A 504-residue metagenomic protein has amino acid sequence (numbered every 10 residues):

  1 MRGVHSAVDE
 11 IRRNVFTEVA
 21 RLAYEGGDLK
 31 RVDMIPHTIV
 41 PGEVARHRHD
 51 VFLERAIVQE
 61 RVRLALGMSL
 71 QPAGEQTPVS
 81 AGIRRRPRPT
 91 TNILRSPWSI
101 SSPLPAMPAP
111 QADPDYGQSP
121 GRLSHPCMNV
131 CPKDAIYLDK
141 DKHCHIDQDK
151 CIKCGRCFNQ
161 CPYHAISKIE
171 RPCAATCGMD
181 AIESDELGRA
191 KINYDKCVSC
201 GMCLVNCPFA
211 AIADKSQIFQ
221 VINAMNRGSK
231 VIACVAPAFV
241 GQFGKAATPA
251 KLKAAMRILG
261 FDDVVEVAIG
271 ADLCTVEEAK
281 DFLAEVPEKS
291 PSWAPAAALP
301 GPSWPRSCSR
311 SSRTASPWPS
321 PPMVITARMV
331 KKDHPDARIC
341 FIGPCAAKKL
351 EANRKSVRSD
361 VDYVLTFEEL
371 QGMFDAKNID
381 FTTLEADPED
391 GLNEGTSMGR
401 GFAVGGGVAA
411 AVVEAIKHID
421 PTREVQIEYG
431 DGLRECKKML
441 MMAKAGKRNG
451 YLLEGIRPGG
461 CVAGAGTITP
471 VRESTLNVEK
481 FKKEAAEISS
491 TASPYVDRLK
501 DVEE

Functional and structural regions predicted by a protein language model:
M1-E75, D214-E504: Iron-sulfur-associated redox domains of electron-transfer enzymes in respiratory and anaerobic energy metabolism
G74-P97, Q220: Conserved oxyanion/phosphate-binding beta-strand-loop segments in alpha/beta enzyme cores
R88-Y116, K133-D134: N-terminal [4Fe-4S]-dependent radical SAM core
P108-P114, Y137-H145, S184, M202 (+3 more regions): Gly-rich Lys/Arg/Thr-decorated short loops/hinges at beta-loop-alpha junctions or inter-strand turns that position
Q118, D149, A236-A238: Short strand-loop junctions, especially beta-strand C-caps/beta-turns that link beta-sheets to coils or alpha-helices
S124-Q148, R156-N193, V198, M202-Q217 (+1 more regions): Iron-sulfur cluster-binding cysteine motifs and their immediate structural context in ferredoxin-like electron-transfer
I152: Metallocofactor- and cofactor-centric catalytic cores in central/energy metabolism, strongly enriched
